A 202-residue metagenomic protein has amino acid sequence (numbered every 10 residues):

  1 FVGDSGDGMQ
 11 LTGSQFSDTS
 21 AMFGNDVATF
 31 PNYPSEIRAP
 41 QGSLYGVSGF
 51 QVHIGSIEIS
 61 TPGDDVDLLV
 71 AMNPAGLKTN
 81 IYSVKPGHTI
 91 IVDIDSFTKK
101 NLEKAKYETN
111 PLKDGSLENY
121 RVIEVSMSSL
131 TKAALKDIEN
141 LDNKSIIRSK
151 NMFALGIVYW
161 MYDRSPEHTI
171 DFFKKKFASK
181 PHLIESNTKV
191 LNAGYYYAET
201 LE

Functional and structural regions predicted by a protein language model:
F1-E202: Active-site cofactor/cluster-binding pocket
